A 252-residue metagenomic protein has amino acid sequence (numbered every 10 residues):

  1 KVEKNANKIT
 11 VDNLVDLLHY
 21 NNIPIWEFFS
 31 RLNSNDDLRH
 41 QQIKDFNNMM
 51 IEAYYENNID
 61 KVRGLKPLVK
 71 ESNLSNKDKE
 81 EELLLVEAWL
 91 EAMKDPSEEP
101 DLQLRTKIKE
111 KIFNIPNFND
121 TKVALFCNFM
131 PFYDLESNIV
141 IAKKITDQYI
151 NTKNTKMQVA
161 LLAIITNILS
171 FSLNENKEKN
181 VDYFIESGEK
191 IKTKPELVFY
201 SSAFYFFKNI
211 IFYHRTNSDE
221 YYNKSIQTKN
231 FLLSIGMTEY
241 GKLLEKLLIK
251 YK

Functional and structural regions predicted by a protein language model:
K1-I9: Recognition helix of helix-turn-helix/homeodomain-like DNA-binding domains that insert into the DNA major groove
V2, H19, S34, L38 (+2 more regions): Short, Lys/Arg-enriched, disordered terminal segments
N5-A6, Y20, I115-F118: Histidine kinase transmitter module recognition
K8, I23, S34-D37, D147 (+1 more regions): Residue-level marker of structural boundaries
D12-E27: DNA major-groove recognition helix of helix-turn-helix/homeodomain DNA-binding modules
I23-Q103: Charged, helix-prone or intrinsically disordered regulatory segments positioned adjacent to compact structured domains
E71-K252: Conserved binding/catalytic microenvironments
